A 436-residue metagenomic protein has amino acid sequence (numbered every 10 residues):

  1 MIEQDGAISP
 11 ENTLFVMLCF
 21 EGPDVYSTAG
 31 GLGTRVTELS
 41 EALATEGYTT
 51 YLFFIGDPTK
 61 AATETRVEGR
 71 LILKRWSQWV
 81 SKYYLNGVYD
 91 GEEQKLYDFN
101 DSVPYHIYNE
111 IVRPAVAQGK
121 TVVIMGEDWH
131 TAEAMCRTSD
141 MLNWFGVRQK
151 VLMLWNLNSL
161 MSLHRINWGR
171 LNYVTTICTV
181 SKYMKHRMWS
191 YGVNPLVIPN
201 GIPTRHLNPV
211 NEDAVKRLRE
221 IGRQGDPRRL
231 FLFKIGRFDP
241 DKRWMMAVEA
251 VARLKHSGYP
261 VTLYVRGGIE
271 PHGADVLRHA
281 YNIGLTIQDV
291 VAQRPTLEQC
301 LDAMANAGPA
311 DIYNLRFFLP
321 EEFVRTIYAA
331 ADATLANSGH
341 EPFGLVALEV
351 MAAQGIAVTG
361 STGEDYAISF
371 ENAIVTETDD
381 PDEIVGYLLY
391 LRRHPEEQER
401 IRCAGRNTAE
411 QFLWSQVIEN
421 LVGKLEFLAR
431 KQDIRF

Functional and structural regions predicted by a protein language model:
I2-F15, T45-T121, R294-D311: A conserved catalytic-core segment of Leloir-type glycosyltransferases
Y183, G201: Carbohydrate-associated surface elements
G222-K242, V248-V251, L263-G267: Conserved donor-binding/catalytic core segment of Leloir-type glycosyltransferases
A274-E322: Nucleotide-activated donor-binding/catalytic signature segment of Leloir-type glycosyltransferases, i.e., the conserved
E321, T326-A331: Short alpha-helical donor nucleotide-sugar binding micro-motif in glycosyltransferases
G339: Aromatic "clamp/platform" in nucleotide-sugar-dependent glycosyltransferases that forms part of the donor/acceptor
A352-G360: Short hydrophobic beta-strand element within catalytic cores of glycosyltransferases and related nucleotide-activated
I374-P381, Y390-P395: Conserved acidic donor-binding segment of nucleotide-sugar-dependent glycosyltransferases
